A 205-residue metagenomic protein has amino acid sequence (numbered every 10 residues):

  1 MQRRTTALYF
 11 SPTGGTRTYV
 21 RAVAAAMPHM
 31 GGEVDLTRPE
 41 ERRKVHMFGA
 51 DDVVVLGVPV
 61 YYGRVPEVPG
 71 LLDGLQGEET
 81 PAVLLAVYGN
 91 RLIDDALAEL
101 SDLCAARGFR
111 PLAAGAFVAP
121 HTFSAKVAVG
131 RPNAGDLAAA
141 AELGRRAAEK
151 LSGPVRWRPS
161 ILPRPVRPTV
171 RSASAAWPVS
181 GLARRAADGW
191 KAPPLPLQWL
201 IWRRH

Functional and structural regions predicted by a protein language model:
M1-Q2, W199-R204: Intrinsically disordered, compositionally biased regulatory regions that flank RING-type zinc-finger E3 ubiquitin
Q2-A7, T13-P39, K44-R164, P193: FMN-binding flavodoxin-like domain, especially the glycine-rich phosphate-binding loop
Y9-F10, S172: Short, flexible coil/turn micro-motifs enriched in small/turn-prone residues
L162-S172: Charge-patterned, long linear interaction tracts outside catalytic cores
V170-S180: Residues immediately within or flanking Cys/His clusters that coordinate Zn2+ in small zinc-binding modules
P178-P196, H205: Iron-sulfur cluster-binding cysteine motifs and their immediate structural context in ferredoxin-like electron-transfer
